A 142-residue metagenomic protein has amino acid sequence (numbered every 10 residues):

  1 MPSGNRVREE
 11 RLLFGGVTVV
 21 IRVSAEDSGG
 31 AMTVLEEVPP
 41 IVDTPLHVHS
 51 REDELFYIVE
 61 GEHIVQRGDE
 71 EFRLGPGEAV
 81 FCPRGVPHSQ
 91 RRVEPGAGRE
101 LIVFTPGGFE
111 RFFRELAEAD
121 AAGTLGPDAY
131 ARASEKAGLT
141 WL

Functional and structural regions predicted by a protein language model:
R11, D27, D69-P87: Short acidic-glycine-tyrosine-enriched beta hairpin
R11-L46, E52-D53: A short glycine-rich, His/Asp/Glu-containing loop-to-beta-strand
A25, V42, E62-H63, F81: Hydrophobic small-molecule pocket/channel-lining residues, especially in calycin-type beta-barrels
L35-P40, V48-R67, V103: Short, conserved beta-strand element in jelly-roll/cupin
D43, L55, E62-I64, E71 (+2 more regions): Structural motif
P76, R84-E110: Ligand-binding loop in jelly-roll beta-barrel domains
R114-L142: Acidic/histidine-enriched, glycine/proline-rich intrinsically disordered or flexible terminal extensions
